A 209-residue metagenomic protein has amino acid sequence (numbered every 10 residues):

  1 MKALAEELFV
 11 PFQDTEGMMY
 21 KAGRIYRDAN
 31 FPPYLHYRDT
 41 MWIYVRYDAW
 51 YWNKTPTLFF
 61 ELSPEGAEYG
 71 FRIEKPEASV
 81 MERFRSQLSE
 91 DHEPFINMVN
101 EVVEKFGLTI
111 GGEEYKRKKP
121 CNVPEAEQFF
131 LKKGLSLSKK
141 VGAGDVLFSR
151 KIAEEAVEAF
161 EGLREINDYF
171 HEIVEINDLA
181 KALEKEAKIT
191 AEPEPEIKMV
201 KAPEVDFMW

Functional and structural regions predicted by a protein language model:
M1-W209: Charge-dense, helix-prone N-terminal extensions
